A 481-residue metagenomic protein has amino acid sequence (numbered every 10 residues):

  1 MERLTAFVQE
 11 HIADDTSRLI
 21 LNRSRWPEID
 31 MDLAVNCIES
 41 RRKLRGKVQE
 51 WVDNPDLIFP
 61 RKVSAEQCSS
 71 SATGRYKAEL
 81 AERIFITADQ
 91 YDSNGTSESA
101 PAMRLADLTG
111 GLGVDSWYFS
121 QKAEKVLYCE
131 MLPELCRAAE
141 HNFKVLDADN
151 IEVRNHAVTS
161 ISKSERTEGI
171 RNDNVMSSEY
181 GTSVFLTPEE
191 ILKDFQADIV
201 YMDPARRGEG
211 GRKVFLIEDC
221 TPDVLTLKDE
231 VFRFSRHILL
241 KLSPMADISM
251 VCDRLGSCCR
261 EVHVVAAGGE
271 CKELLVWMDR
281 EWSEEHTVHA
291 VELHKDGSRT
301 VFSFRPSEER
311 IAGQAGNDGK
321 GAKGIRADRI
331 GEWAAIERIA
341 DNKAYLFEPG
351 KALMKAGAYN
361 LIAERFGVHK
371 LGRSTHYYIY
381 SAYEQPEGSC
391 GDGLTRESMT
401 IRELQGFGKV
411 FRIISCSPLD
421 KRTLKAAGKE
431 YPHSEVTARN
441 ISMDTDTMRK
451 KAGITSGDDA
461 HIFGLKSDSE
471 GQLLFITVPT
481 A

Functional and structural regions predicted by a protein language model:
M1-A481: SAM-dependent transferase fold signal centered on methyltransferase-like domains, encompassing both Class I
